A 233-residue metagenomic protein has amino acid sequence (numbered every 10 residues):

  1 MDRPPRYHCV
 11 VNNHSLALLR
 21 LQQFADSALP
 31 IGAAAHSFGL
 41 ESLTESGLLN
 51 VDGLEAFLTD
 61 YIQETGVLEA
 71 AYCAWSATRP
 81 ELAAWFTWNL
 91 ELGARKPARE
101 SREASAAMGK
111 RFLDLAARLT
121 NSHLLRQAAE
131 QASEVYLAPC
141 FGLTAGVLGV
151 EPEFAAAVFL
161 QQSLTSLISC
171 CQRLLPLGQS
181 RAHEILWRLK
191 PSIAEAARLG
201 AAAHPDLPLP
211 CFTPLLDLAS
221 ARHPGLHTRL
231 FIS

Functional and structural regions predicted by a protein language model:
D2-S233: Metal- and O2-centered redox machinery and metal/ROS homeostasis
